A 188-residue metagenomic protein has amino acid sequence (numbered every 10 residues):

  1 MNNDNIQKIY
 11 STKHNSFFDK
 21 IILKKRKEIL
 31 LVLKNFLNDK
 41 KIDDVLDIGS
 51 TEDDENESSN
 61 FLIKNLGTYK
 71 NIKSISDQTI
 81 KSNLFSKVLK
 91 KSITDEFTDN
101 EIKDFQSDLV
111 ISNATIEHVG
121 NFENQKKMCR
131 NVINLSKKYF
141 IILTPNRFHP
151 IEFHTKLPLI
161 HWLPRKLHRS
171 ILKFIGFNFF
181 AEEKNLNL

Functional and structural regions predicted by a protein language model:
M1-K40: Class I SAM-dependent methyltransferase Rossmann-like catalytic core, especially the SAM/SAH-binding loop
N5-K13, V110, S170-G176: Short, basic/glycine-rich phosphate-binding loops at helix/coil junctions that contact nucleotide phosphates
K13-K20, I93, A114-N124, F179-N185: Surface-exposed cleft-lining segments at the edges of enzyme active sites
I21-I29, D54, N124, L186-L188: Soluble or luminal CAZymes and related metallo-dependent hydrolases
D43-H149: Conserved SAM-binding loop
Y139-L167: Conserved class I S-adenosyl-L-methionine
P158-L188: C-terminal alpha-helical "lid/dimerization" subdomain adjacent to the S-adenosyl-L-methionine
